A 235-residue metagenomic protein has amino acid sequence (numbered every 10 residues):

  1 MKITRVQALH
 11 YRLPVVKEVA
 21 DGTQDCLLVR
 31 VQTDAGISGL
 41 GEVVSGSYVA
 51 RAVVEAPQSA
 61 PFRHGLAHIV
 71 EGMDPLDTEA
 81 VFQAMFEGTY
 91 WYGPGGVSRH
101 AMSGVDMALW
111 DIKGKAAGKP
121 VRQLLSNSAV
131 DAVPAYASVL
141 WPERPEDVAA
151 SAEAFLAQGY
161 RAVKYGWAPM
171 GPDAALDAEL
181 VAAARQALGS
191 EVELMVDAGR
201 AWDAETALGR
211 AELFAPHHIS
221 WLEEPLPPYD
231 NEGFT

Functional and structural regions predicted by a protein language model:
M1-L40, V44-R51: Structured beta-strand/loop patches that form or line metal/cofactor-binding pockets in enzymes
M1-R5, K115, K119-D131: N-terminal amphipathic alpha-helix/helix-capping segment at the start of soluble metabolic enzymes
I3, G36, L66, V105 (+4 more regions): Conserved, mostly hydrophobic/aromatic
L9, I69-M73, G88, I112 (+5 more regions): Change "in soluble alpha/beta enzymes" to "in soluble alpha/beta proteins
V15, V81, G88, P120-V121 (+2 more regions): Glycine-rich, flexible loop/turn motifs
C26-L28, G104, P134, A162: Broad gene-expression machinery/nucleic-acid interaction feature
Q32-A116: Metal- or metallocofactor-binding catalytic centers and their adjacent structured scaffolds across diverse enzyme
S126-T235: Metal-dependent enolase-superfamily TIM-barrel catalytic cores that perform enediolate-based chemistry
